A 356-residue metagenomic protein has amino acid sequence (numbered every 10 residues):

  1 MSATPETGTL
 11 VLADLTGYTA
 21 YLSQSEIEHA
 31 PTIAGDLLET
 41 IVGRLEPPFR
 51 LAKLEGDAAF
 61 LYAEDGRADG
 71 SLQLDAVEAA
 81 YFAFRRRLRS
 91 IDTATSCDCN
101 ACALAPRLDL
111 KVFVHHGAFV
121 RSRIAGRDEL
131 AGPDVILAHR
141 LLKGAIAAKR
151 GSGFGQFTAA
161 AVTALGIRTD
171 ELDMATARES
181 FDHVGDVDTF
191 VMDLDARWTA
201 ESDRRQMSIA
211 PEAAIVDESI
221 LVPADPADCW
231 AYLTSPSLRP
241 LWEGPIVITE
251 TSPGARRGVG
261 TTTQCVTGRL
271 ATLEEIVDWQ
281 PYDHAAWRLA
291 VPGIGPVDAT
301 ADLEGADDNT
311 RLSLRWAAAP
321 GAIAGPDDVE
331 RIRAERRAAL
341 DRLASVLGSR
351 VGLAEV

Functional and structural regions predicted by a protein language model:
M1-D75, A79: Catalytic NTP-binding/metal-coordinating core of nucleotidyl cyclase/transferase enzymes
I33-P48, A79-A83, R87, Y232 (+2 more regions): Generic non-transmembrane alpha-helical segments
G66-T176: Catalytic beta-strand-to-alpha-helix segment of the class III nucleotidyl cyclase homology domain
T163-D217, A224-A227: C-terminal tail/extension regions appended to the core domain(s) of diverse proteins
R204-P253: Hydrophobic ligand-binding cavity/cleft-lining segments
P240-L241, E250-D298, R311, A338 (+1 more regions): Glycine-rich portal/gate segments that line the openings of hydrophobic small-molecule binding cavities
L289-S345, L353-V356: Beta-strand/loop substructures that line and gate deep hydrophobic ligand-binding cavities in soluble
